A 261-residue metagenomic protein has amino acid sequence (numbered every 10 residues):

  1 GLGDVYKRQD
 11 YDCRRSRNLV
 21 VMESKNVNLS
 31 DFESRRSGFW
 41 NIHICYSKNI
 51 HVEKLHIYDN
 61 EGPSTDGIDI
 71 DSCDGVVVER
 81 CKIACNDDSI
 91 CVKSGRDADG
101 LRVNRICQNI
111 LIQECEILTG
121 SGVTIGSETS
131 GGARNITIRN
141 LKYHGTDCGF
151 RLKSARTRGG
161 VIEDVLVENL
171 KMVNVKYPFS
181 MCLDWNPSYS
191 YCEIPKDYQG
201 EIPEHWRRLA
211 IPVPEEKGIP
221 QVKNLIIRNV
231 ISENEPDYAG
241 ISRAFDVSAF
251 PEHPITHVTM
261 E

Functional and structural regions predicted by a protein language model:
L2-Y6: Short, small-residue-biased leader/transition segments that mark boundaries at the very start of proteins
K7-R8, W40: Tryptophan-centered motif/residue detector
R8-V27: Hydrophobic alpha-helical hairpins/lids featuring a short glycine-rich hinge
R17-E23, W40-Y46, P63-S72, D88-S94 (+6 more regions): Glycine-rich beta-solenoid repeat tracts in large extracellular/virion proteins
N18, Y58-N60, Q199-H205: Short N-terminal helix-initiation segments at or just after the protein's N-terminus
K25-R35, K48-D59, D66, D74-D88 (+7 more regions): Right-handed parallel beta-helix
N140, G149-E261: Extracellular beta-rich repeat passengers
